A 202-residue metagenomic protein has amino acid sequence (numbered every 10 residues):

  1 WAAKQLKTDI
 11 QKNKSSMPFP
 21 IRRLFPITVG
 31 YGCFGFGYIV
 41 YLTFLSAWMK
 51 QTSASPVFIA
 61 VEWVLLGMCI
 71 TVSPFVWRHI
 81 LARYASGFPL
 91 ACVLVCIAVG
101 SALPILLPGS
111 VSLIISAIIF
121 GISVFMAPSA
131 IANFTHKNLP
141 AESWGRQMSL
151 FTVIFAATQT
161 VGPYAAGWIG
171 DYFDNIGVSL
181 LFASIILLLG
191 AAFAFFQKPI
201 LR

Functional and structural regions predicted by a protein language model:
W1-I10, F193-Q197: C-terminal membrane-cytosol helix-exit motif in multi-pass small-molecule transporters
R23-T71: Extracytoplasmic gate region of multi-pass secondary transporters
V61-I70, F120, F151, F155 (+1 more regions): Transmembrane alpha-helical segments of major facilitator superfamily
G67-F75, Q159-T160: Residue-level signature of mid-helix packing/kink "hotspots" within the transmembrane helices of 12-pass Major
S73-A85, G170-D171: Helix-to-loop junctions at the C-terminal end of transmembrane segments in multipass secondary transporters
A85-F134: C-terminal transmembrane helical hairpin of 12-TM major facilitator-type secondary transporters
H136-N175: A late C-terminal transmembrane helix in Major Facilitator Superfamily
